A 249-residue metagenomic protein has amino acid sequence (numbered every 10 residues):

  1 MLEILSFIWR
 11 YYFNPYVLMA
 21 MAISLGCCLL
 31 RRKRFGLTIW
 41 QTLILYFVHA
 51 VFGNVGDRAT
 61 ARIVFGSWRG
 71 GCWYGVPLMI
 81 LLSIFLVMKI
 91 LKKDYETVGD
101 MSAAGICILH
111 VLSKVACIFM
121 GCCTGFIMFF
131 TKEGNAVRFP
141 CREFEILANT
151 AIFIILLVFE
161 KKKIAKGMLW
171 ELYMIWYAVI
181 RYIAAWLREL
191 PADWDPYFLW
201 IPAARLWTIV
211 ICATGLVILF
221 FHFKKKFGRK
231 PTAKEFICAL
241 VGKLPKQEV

Functional and structural regions predicted by a protein language model:
M1-V249: Hydrophobic, membrane-interfacing alpha helices
